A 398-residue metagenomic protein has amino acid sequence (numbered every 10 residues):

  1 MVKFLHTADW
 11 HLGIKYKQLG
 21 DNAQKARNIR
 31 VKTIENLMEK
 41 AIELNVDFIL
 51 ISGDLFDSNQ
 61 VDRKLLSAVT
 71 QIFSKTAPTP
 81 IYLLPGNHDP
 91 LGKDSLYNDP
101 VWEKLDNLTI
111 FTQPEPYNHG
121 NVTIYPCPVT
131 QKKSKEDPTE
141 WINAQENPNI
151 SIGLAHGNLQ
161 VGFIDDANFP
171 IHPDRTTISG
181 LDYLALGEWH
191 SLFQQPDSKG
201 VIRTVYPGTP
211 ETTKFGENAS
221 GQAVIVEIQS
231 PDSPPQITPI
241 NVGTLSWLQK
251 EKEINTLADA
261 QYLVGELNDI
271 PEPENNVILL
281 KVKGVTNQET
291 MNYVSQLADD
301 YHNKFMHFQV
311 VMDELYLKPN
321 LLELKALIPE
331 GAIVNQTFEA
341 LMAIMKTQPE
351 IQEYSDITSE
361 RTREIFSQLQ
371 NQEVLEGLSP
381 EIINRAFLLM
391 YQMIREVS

Functional and structural regions predicted by a protein language model:
M1-A68, N147-N149, Q372, G377-N384 (+1 more regions): N-terminal active-site segment of His-dependent metallophosphoesterases
M1-N22, K214-E217, G221, E227-K250: Domain-start "cap" segments at the beginnings of catalytic or binding domains
H6, I51, L83, G153 (+1 more regions): Structural beta-sheet core signal
R27, I42-E43, S74-A77, P271-E272: Residue-level signal for alpha-helix termini/capping positions
I34-N45, W141-N143, L257-P271: A short, well-ordered alpha-helical element
E35, T130, E140-I142, E211-T212 (+2 more regions): A structural signal for the main folded, soluble domain(s) of proteins
F48, D57-E227: His/Asp/Glu-rich metal-coordinating catalytic cores of metallo-dependent phosphodiesterases/hydrolases acting on
D232-S398: Accessory, non-catalytic peripheral segments of nucleic-acid enzymes
